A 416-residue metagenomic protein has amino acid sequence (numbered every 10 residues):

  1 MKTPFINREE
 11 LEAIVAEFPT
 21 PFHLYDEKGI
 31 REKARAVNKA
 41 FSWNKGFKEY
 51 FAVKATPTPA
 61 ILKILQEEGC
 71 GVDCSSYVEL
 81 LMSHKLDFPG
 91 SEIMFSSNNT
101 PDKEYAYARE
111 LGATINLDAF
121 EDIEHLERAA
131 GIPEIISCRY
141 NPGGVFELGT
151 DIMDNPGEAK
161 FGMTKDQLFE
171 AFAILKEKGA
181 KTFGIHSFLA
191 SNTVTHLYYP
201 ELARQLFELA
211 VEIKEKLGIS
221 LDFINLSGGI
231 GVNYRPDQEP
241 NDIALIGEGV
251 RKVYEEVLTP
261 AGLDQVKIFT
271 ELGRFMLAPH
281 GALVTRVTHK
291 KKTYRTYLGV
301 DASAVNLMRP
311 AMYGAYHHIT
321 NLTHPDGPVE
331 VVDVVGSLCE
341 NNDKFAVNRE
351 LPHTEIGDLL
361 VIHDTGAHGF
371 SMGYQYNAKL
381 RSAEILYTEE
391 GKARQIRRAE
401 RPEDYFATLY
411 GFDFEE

Functional and structural regions predicted by a protein language model:
M1-I115, F120-E134, L175-K181, I213-E215 (+2 more regions): A charged N-terminal "starter" segment
I30, K54, S76, A108 (+6 more regions): Conserved, mostly hydrophobic/aromatic
P57-A60, P101, V145-F146, S191-T195 (+5 more regions): Flexible loop/turn segments at secondary-structure boundaries
L62, K85, Y105-Y107, L126-A129 (+6 more regions): Short acidic, glycine/serine/threonine-rich loops at helix termini
G71, M94, T114-N116, S137-R139 (+8 more regions): Structured core elements
G131-V145: Glycine-rich, aromatic-flanked loop segments that form ligand/cofactor-binding clefts across common enzyme folds
P142-T288, L351: Active-site loop/helix belt of alpha/beta enzymes
L258, L263-E416: Charged (often Lys/Glu-rich) extended helix/loop segments that serve as interaction or gating elements
